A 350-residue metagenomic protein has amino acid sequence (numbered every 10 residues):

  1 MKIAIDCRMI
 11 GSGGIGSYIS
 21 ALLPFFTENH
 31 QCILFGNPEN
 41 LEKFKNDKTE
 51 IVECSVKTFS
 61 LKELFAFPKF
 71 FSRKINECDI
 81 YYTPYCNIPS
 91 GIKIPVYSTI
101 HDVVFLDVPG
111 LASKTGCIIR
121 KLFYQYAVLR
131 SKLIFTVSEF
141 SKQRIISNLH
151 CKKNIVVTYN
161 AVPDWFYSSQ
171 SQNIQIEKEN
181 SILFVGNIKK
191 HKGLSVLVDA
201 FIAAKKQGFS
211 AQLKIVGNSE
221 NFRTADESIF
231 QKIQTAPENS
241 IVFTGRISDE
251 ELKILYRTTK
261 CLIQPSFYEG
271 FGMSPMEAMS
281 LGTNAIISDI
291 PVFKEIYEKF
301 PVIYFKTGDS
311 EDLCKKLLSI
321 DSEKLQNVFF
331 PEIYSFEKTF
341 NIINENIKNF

Functional and structural regions predicted by a protein language model:
M1-F350: Carbohydrate transferase catalytic cores enriched for Leloir-type hexosyltransferases
